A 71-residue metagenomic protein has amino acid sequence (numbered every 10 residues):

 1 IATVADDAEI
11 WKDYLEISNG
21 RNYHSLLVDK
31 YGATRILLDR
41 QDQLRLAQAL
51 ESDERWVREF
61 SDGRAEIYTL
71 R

Functional and structural regions predicted by a protein language model:
I1-R71: Extracytoplasmic
